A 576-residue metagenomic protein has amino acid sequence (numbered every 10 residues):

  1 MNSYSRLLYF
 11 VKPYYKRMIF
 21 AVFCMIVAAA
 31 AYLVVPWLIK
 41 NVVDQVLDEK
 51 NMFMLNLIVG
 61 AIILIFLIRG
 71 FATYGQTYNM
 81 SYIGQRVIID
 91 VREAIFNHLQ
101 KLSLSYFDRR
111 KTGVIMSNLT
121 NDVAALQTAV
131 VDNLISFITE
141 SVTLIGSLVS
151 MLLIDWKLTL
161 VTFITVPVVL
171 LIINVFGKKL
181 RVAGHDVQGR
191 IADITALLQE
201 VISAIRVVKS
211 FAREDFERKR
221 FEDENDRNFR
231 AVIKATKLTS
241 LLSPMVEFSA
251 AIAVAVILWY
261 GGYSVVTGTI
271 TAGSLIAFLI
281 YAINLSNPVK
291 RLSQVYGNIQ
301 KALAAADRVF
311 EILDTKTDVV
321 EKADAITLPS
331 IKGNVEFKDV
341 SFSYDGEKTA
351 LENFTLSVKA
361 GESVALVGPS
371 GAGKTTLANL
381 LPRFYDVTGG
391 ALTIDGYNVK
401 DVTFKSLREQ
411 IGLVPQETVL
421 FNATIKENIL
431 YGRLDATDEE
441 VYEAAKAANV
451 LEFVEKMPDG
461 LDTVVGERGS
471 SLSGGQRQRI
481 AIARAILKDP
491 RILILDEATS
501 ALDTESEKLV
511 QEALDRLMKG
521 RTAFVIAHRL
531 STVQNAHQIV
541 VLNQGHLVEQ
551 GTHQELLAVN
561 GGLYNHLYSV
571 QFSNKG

Functional and structural regions predicted by a protein language model:
M1-Y32, L47-V59, I68, Q76-V87 (+9 more regions): Membrane-integrated ABC transporters
N2-S3, V11, V43, Q76 (+3 more regions): Juxtamembrane loop-to-helix connectors within ABC transporter transmembrane domains
S5-L8, K16-W37, N41, I58 (+7 more regions): Alpha-helical segments in transporter systems
P13, R17-A30, I65, D132-D186 (+2 more regions): Transmembrane helices of ABC transporter permease
E49, Q85, E93-A125, A196-R220 (+5 more regions): Short intracellular "coupling" helices and adjacent cytoplasmic loop segments at the cytosolic face of multi-pass
K50-L57, S150-I164, K234, L238-D307 (+1 more regions): Helix-loop-helix
L104-S105, N121-V130, L134, K179-A196 (+5 more regions): An intracellular "coupling" helix at the cytosolic face of ABC transporter transmembrane type-1 domains
E321-K322, L328-G576: ABC-type nucleotide-binding domain
